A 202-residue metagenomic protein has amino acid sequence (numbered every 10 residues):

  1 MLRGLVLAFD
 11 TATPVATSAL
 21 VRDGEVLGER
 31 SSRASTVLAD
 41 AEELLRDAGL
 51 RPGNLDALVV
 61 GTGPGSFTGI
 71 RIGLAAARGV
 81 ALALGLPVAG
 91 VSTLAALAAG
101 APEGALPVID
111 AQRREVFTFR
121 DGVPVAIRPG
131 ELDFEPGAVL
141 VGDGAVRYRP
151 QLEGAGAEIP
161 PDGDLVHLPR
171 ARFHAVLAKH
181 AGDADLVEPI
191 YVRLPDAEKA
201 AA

Functional and structural regions predicted by a protein language model:
M1-E25, E29-A39, A89-A202: Oxyanion-binding and handling regions
A19, A57-V59: Short, conserved beta-strand segments within well-ordered enzyme catalytic domains that often line or immediately flank
A39-E42, L74, R78, I190: N-terminal, well-ordered alpha-helical segments
A41-D56, D133-A138: Phosphate/pyrophosphate-binding loops at sites that engage ATP/ADP/AMP, CoA/4′-phosphopantetheine, polyphosphate
G49-G53, A81-V91: Phosphate-handling active-site elements
V59-P87: DPxDG-like acidic metal-binding loop motif
